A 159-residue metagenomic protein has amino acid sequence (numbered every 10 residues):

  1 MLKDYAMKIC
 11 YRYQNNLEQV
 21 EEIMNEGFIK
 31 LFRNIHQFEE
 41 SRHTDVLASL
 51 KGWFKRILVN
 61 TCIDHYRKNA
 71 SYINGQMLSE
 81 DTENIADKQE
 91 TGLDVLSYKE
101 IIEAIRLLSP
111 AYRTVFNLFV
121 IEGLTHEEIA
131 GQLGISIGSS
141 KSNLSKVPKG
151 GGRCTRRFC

Functional and structural regions predicted by a protein language model:
L2, N143-K146, G150: Residues within the DNA-recognition helix of helix-turn-helix
D4, K8, E22-I29, A48-N60: Structural recognition of an alpha-helix C-terminal capping motif at a helix-to-coil junction
M7-E26, I137, C159: Short, charged helix-capping/linker segments at alpha-helix termini
R12-N15, F28-L47: Sigma70-family region 2
E21, D45, S49, D64-A86 (+1 more regions): Short, basic/polar amphipathic helix motif occurring as a linker/hinge flanking DNA-binding modules in transcription
R33-E39, K55-Q76: Arg/Lys-rich amphipathic alpha helix in sigma70-family domain 2
R42, I73-N74, G131-G134, P148-C159: C-terminal edge and immediately downstream basic/flexible tail or linker adjoining helix-turn-helix-like DNA-binding
V115-F119: A short pre-motif secondary-structure segment
